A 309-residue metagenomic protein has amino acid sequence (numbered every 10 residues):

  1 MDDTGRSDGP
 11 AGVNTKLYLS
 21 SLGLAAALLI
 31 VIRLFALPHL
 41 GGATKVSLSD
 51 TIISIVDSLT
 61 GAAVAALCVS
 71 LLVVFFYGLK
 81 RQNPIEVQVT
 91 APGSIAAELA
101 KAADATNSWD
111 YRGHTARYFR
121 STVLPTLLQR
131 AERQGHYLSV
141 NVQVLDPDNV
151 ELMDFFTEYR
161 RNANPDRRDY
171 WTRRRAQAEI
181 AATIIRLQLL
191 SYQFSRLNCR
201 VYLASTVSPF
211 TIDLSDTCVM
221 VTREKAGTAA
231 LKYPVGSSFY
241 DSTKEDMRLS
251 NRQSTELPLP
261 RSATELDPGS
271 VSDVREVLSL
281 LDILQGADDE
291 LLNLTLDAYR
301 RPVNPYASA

Functional and structural regions predicted by a protein language model:
M1-I95: N-terminal alpha-helical membrane-insertion module
L29-L34, L124, T157-W171, L257-L284: A broadly tuned preference for mixed-charge, low-complexity surface segments
A43, S47-D50, W171, R175-A178 (+1 more regions): Alpha-helix boundary/N-cap detector
L71-N162, G286-A309: PLD-like (HKD) phosphodiesterase/transphosphatidyltransferase domain
V142-D154, A163-N164, R175-A182, G236-D241 (+1 more regions): Low-complexity, flexible helical/coil segments
M153-F210: HKD-type phospholipase D/PLD-like phosphodiesterase module
C199-Y240: HKD (HxKxxxxD) catalytic microenvironment of the phospholipase D
A226-A309: Signature of lipid phosphatidyltransferase scaffolds
